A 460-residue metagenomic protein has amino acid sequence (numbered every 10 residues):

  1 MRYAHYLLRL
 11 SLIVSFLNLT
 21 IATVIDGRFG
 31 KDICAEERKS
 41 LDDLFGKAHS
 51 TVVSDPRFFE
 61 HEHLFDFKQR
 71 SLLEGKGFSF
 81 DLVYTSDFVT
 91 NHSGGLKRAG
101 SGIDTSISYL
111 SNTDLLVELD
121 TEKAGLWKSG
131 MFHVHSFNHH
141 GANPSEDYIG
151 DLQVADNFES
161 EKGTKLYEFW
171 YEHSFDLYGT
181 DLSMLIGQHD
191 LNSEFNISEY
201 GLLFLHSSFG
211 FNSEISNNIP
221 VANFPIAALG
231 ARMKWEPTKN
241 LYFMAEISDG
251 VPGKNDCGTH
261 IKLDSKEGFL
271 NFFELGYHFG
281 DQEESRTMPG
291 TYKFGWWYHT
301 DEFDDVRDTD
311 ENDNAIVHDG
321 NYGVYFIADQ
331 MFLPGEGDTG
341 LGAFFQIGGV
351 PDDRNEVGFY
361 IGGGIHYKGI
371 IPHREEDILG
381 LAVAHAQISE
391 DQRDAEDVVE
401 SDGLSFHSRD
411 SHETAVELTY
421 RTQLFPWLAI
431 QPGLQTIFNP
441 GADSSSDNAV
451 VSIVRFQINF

Functional and structural regions predicted by a protein language model:
L17-D87, N91, K97, D120-E122 (+1 more regions): N-terminal periplasmic/intermembrane-space "pro-region" immediately following the signal or transit peptide
I25, L64-F80, L119-F132, D176-L182 (+5 more regions): Short loop/turn motifs that connect adjacent beta-strands in outer-membrane beta-barrel proteins
S71-L73, S86, L119-G125, E172-F175 (+8 more regions): Residue-level signature of outer-membrane beta-barrel architecture
F80-F88, F132-N138, M184-Q188, A245-D249 (+5 more regions): Transmembrane beta-barrel strands of outer-membrane/channel proteins
L110-G250, N355-G362, Y367-A395: Outer membrane beta-barrel
E214-P334, D338-L341, Q346-P351, E356 (+1 more regions): Signature for the C-terminal beta-barrel architecture of outer-membrane proteins
H260, E274-Y277, G295-H318, Y322 (+2 more regions): Outer membrane beta-barrel transmembrane domains
N448-F460: Outer-membrane beta-barrel "beta-signal"
